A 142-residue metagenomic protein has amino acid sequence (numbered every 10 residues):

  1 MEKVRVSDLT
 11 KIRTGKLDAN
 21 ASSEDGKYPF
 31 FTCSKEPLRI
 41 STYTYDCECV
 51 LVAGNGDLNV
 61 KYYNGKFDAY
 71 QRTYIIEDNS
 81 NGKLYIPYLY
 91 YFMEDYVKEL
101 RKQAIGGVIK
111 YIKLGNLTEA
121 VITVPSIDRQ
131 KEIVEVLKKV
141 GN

Functional and structural regions predicted by a protein language model:
M1-S34, E119-N142: Non-catalytic DNA-recognition/assembly elements of restriction-modification systems
N20-S22, K102-I105: A short, aromatic/hydrophobic, helix- or strand-capping loop or linear motif that either lines the entrance/gate
T32-E94, I105-L117: A short beta-sheet element
S80, A104, V124-D128: Short coil/turn residues that cap or connect secondary-structure elements
M93-R101, G141: Short amphipathic alpha-helical signal-transduction/dimerization elements
